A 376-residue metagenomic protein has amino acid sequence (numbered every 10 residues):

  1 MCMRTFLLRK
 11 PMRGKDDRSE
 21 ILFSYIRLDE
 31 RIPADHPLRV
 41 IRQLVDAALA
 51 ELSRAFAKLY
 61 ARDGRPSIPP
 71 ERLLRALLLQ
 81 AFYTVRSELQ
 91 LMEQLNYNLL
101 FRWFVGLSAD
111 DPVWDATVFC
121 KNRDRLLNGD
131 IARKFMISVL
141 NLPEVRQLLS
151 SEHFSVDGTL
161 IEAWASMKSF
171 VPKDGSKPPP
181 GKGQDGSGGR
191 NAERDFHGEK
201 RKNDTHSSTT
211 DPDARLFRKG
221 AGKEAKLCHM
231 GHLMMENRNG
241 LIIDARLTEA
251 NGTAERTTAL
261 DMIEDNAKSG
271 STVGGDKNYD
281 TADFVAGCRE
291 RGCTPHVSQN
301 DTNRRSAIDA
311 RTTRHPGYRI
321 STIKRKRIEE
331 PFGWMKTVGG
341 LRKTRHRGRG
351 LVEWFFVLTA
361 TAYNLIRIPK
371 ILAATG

Functional and structural regions predicted by a protein language model:
M1-A47, G188-R190, R194, I368-G376: Charged, often Cys/His-bearing segments associated with DNA-binding zinc-finger transcription factors
P11-L22, I26, L38-L148, A163: Basic, low-complexity intrinsically disordered segments
S19-S24, L52-F56, T117-F119, S208-T210 (+4 more regions): Short acidic (Asp/Glu) and glycine-rich catalytic loops that position anionic groups and cofactors
P33, P37, G64-R72, S87 (+8 more regions): Secondary-structure capping and boundary motifs in well-ordered enzyme cores
R75-F82, V357-R367: Short, hydrophobic/amphipathic alpha-helical patches that form generic packing surfaces within helical domains
Y83-Q90, N239-L241, G340-T344, Y363-G376: Short helix-capping/linker segments at secondary-structure and domain boundaries
E93-N96, G106-E290, S298-N300, Y363: Polybasic low-complexity intrinsically disordered regions
G175-P180, D185-F196, K277-G350: Helix-centered, glycine/charged polyanion-binding patches within enzymatic domains that contact phosphate-containing
